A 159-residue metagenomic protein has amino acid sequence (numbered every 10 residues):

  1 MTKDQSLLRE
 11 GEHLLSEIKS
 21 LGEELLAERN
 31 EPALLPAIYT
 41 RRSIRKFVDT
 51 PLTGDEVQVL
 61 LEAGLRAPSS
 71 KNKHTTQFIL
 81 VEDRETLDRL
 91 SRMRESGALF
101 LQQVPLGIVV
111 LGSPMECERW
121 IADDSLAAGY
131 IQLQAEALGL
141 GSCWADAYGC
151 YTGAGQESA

Functional and structural regions predicted by a protein language model:
M1-A159: Acidic, surface-exposed loops and disordered segments
